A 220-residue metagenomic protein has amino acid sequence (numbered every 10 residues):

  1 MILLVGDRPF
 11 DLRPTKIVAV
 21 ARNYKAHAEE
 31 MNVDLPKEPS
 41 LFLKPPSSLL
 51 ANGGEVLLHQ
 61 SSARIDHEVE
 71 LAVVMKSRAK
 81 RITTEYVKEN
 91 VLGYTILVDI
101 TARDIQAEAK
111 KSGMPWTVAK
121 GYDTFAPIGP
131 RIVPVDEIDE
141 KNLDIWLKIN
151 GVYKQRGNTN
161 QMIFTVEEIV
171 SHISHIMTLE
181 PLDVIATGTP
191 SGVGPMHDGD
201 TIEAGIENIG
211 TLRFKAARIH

Functional and structural regions predicted by a protein language model:
M1-Y86, V91: Extended, compositionally biased flexible segments
I2-L12, N23, H27, V33-L35 (+3 more regions): Catalytic-pocket segment enriched in acidic/His residues
